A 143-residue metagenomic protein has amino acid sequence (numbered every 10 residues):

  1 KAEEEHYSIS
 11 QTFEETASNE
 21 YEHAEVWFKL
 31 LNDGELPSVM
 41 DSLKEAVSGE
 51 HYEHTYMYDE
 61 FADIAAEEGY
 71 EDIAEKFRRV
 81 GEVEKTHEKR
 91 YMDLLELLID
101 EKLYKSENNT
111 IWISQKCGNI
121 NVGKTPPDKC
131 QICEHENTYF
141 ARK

Functional and structural regions predicted by a protein language model:
K1-K143: Non-heme di-metal
